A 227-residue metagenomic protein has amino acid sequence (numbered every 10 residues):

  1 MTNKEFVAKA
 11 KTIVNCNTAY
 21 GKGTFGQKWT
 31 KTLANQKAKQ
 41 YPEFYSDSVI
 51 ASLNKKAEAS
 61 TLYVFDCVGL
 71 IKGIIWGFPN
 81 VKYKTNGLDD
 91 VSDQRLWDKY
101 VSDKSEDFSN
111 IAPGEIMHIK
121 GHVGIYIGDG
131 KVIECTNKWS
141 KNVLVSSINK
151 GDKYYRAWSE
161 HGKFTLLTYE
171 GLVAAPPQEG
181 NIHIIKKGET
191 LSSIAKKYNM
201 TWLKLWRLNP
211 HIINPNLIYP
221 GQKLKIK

Functional and structural regions predicted by a protein language model:
M1-V81, K120-H122, I133-C135, L167-G180 (+2 more regions): N-terminal capping segments
T2-A8, A57-L62, K72, P79-N149: ...with weaker cross-activation on analogous glycine-rich loops/strands in unrelated enzymes
T30-K56, T85-S105, S146-T165: Surface-exposed intrinsically disordered loops and tails
K104-S105, E179, I212: Short, solvent-exposed loop/turn positions at domain surfaces that link secondary-structure elements or cap domain
D107-N110, I184, L217: Residue-level "contact hotspot" at macromolecular interaction interfaces
P113-E115, G188, G221: Loop/turn positions that initiate beta-strands
S193-K196, T201-K227: Extracellular LysM carbohydrate-binding repeats and other cell-envelope/extracellular binding modules
